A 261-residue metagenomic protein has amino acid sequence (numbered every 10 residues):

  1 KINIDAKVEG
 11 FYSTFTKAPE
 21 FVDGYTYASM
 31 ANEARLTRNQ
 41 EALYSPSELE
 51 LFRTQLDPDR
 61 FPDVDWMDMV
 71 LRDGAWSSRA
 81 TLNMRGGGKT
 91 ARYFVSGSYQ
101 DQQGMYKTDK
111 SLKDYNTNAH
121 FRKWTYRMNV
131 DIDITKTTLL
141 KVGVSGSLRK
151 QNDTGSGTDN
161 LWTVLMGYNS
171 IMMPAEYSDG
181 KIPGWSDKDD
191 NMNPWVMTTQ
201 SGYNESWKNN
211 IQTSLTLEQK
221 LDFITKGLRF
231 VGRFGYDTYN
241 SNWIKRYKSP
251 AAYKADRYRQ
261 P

Functional and structural regions predicted by a protein language model:
K1-I211, T216-Q219: Membrane-proximal, glycine/serine-rich, low-complexity loop/turn segments characteristic of large bacterial
A6, R229-T238: Extended hydrophobic secondary-structure segments that form protein cores and membrane-embedded regions
F121-R122, T225, D237: A general, composition-driven signal for non-globular sequence regions
G155-D159, G227-V231, S249-P250: Short, glycine/acidic-rich hinge or "gate" loops at secondary-structure transitions that mediate conformational
T216-D222, K226-R233: Charge-patterned, long linear interaction tracts outside catalytic cores
Y239-K248, R257: Carboxylate/His-rich catalytic cores and anion/metal-binding grooves
A252-K254: An extracellular/luminal cadherin ectodomain-centered signature
